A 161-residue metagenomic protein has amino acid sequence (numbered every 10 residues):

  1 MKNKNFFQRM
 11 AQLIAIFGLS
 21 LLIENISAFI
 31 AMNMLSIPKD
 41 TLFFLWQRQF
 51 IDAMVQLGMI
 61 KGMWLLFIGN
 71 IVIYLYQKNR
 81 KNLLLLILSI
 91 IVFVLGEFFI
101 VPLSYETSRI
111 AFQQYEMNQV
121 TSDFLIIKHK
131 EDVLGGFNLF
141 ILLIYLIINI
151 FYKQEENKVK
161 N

Functional and structural regions predicted by a protein language model:
M1, N157-N161: Low-complexity, intrinsically disordered extramembrane tails and loops of integral membrane proteins
K2-Q8, G18-W64, S108-I126: Interfacial loop at the N-terminal end of multi-pass membrane proteins
K4-G18, K81-S89: Alpha-helical transmembrane segments and their helix-start/interface "positive-inside/aromatic belt" motifs in integral
L13-S27, I91-E97: Alpha-helical transmembrane segments of multi-pass integral membrane proteins
N33-T41, L75-N82, Y105, I150-K158: Transmembrane helix-loop junctions in multipass membrane proteins, especially transporters and channels
W64-K78, G135-K158: Transmembrane alpha-helical segments in integral membrane proteins
I87-R109: Hydrophobic alpha-helical transmembrane segments of integral membrane proteins
T121-I141: Individual transmembrane alpha-helices with interfacial aromatic-anchor signatures
